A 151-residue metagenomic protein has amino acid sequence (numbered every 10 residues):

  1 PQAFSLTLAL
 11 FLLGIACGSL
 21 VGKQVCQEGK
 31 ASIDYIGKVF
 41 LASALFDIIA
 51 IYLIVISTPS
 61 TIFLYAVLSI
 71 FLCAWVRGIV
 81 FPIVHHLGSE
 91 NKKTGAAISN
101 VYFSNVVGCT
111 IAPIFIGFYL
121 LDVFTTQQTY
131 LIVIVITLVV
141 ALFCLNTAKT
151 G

Functional and structural regions predicted by a protein language model:
P1-G151: Alpha-helical transmembrane segments of multi-pass membrane proteins
